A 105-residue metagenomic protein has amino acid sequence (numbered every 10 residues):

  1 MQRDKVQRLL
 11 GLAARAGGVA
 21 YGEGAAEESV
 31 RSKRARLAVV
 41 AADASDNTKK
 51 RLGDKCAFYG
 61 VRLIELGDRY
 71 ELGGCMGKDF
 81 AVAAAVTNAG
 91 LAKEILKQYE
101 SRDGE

Functional and structural regions predicted by a protein language model:
M1-V40: N-terminal first-folded block
G17, A42, Y99-D103: Conserved NTP-handling cores and scaffolds of large molecular machines
G24, D43-A44, D68-E71, A89: Short, ordered loop/turn segments at secondary-structure junctions
V30-G53, G60-R62: N-terminal positively charged helical leader segments and presequences
V40-A41, I64, A83-T87: Small/polar loops that bind or transfer phosphate-bearing groups
K50-A81: Mid-chain, well-packed structural core segment of small domains
Y70-E105: C-terminal structural segments of small proteins and small subunits
